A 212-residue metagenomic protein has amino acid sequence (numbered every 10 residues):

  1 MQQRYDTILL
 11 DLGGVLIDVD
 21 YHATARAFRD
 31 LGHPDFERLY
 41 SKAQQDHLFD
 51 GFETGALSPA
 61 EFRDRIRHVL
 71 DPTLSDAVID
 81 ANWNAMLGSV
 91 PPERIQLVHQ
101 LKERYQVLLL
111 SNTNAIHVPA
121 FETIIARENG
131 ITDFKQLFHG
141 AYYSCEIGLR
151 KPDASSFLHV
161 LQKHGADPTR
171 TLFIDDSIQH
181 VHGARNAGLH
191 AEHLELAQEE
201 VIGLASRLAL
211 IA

Functional and structural regions predicted by a protein language model:
M1-Y5, A115, A120-A212: Asp-based, Mg2+/Mn2+-dependent phosphohydrolase catalytic module
Q2-P92, Q96, E103, N114-V118: N-terminal helical cap/lid subdomain that shapes the substrate entry/recognition surface in HAD-like hydrolases
L9, L110, F173-I174: Generic enzyme active-site microenvironment
D11-G14, G55, L101, L109 (+2 more regions): Generic structural signal for small/hydrophobic residues in well-ordered secondary structure, especially within
I95-H99, L109, F157, V181: Short amphipathic alpha-helical segments and helix-helix/interface helices
E103-R104, L137: Structured helix-beta-strand junction loops
Q106-L108, H190: Proline-centered loop/turn at the N-terminus of a beta-strand
